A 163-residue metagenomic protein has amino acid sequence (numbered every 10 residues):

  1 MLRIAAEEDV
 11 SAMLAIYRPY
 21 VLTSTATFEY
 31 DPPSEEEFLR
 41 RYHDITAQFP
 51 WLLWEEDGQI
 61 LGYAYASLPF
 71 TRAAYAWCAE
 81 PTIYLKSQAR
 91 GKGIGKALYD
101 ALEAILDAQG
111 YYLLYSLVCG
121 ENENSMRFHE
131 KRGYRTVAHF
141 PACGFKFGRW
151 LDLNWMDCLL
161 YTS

Functional and structural regions predicted by a protein language model:
M1-A15: A short beta-loop-alpha structural element at the N-terminal edge of CoA-dependent acyl/N-acetyltransferase catalytic
L14-R41: Conserved GNAT-fold acetyl-CoA-binding loop/helix
P50-G62: Conserved beta-hairpin
Y65-L68, Y115-V118, E130, R135-D152: Conserved catalytic-core motifs of GNAT/GCN5-like acyltransferases
P69-P81, R90, Q109-L113: A conserved beta-turn-beta hairpin within the catalytic core of GNAT-like acetyltransferases that forms part
T82-R90, V118-C119: A short, internal acetyl-CoA/4′-phosphopantetheine-binding micro-motif in the GNAT/acyltransferase core
G91-A104, R127-K131: Conserved acetyl-CoA-binding loop-helix of GNAT-fold acetyltransferases
Y161-T162: Conserved small/polar residues in nucleotide/adenosyl-binding loops
